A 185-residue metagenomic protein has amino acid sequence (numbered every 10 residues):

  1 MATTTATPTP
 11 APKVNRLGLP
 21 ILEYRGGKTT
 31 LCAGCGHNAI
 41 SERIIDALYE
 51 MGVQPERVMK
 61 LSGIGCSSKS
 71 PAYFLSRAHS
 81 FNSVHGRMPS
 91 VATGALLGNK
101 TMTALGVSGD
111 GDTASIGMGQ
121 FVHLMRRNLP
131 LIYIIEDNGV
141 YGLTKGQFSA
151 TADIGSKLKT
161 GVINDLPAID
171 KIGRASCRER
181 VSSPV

Functional and structural regions predicted by a protein language model:
A2-G27: Cofactor-/ligand-binding subdomain signature composed of acidic, glycine-rich, tryptophan-containing flexible loops
I21-L22, G26-V84: Active-site diphosphate/adenylate-binding microenvironment
A33, D110, N164: Glycine- and other small-residue-rich loops at beta-strand/loop junctions that grip anionic moieties
E42-E50, T93, L97, Q120-H123 (+1 more regions): Alpha-helical scaffold segments in soluble metabolic enzymes
I64-G142: Thiamine diphosphate
I116, I154-R174: Active-site glycine-rich loop that binds ribose-phosphate moieties when present
P130, G139-I154, N164: Glycine-rich anion/phosphate-binding loop at the beta-strand->alpha-helix junction
I172-V185: Residue-level detector of conserved catalytic or cofactor/ligand-binding positions in enzyme active sites
